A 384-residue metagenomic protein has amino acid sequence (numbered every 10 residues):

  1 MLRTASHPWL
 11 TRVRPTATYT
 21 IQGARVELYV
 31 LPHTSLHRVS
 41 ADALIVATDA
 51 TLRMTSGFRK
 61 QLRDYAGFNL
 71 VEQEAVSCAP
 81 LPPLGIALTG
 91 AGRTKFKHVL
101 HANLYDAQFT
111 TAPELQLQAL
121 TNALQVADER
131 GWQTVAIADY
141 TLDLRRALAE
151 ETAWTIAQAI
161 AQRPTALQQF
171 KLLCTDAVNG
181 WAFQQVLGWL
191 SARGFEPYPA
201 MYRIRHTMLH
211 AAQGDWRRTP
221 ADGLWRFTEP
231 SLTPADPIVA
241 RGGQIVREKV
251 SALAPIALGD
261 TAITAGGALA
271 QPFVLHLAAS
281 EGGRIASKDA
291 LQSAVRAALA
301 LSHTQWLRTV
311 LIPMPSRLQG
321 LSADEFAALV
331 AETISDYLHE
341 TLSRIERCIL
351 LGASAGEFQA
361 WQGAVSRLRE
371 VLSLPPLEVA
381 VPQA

Functional and structural regions predicted by a protein language model:
M1-L2, A384: Classical N-terminal secretory signal peptides
L2-R130, I156, L187-Q305: Glycine-/small-residue-enriched capping loops at alpha/beta junctions
D106-M201, E281-A384: Phosphate/ribose-phosphate-bearing ligand recognition and processing surfaces, centered on ADP-ribose/NAD(+/P+) systems
